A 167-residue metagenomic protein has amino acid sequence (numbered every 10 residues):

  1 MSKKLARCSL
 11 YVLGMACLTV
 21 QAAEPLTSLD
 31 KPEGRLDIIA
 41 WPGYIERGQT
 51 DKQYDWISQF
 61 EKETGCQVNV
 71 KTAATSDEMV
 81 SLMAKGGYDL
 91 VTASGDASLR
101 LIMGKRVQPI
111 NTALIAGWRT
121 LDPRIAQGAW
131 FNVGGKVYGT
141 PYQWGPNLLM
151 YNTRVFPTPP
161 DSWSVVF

Functional and structural regions predicted by a protein language model:
M1-R35: Short, low-complexity disordered leader/linker segments with a strong preference for bacterial N-terminal type II
A23-L101: Early extracytoplasmic/lumenal segment of secretory-pathway proteins
T27, Y88-L90, Q108-L149: A structural signal for short loop-to-beta-strand junctions that line the ligand-binding cleft of periplasmic/secreted
A40, Y151-T153: Pocket-edge structural micro-motifs
R154-D161: Short helix-loop capping/hinge motifs at secondary-structure junctions, enriched in acidic/polar residues
S164-F167: Short, intrinsically disordered, charge-balanced linker/junction segments flanking boundaries in proteins
